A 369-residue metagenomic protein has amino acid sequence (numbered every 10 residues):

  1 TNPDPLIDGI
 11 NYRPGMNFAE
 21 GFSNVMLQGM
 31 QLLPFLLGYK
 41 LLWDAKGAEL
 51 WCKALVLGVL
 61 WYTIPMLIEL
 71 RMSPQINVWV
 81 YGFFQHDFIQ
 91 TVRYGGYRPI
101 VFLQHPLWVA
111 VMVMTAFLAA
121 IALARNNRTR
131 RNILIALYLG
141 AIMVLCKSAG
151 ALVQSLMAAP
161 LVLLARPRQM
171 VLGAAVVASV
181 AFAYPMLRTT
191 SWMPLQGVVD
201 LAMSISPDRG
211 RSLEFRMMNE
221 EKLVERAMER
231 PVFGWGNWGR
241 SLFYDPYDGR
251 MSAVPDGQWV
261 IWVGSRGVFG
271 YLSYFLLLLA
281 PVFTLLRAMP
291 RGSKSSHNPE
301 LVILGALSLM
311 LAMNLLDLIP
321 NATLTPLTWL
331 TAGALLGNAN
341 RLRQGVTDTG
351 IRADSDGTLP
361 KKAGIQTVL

Functional and structural regions predicted by a protein language model:
T1-G29, I365, L369: N-terminal hydrophobic segments of proteins, predominantly signal-anchor/transmembrane helices of inner/organellar
D4-P14, P74-R98, G210, W238-W262: Interfacial juxtamembrane loops and adjacent helix segments that form the catalytic/substrate-binding surfaces
E20-L33, V92-V113, F215-V224, V268: Hydrophobic alpha-helical transmembrane segments
L33-L37, E49-N77, Y81, T91-A165 (+2 more regions): Alpha-helical transmembrane segments of multi-pass inner-membrane proteins
I64, L70-P74, C146, L163-P207 (+2 more regions): A membrane-periplasm/extracellular boundary helix in multi-pass inner-membrane enzymes that assemble envelope glycans
A116-L118, V171, A280, L304-L369: Transmembrane alpha-helices of multi-pass inner-membrane enzymes
R130, A159-P160, V268-A312, A339: Hydrophobic transmembrane alpha-helices and their immediate junctions
V198-R266, R287-S293: Long extracytoplasmic/lumenal interhelical loops at the membrane interface of multi-pass membrane proteins
